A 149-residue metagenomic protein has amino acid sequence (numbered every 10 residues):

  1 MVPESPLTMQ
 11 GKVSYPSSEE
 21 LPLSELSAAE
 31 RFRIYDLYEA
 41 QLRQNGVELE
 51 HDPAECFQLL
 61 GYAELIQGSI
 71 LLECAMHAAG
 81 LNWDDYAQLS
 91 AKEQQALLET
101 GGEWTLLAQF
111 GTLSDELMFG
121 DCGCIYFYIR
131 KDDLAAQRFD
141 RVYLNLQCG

Functional and structural regions predicted by a protein language model:
M1-G149: Preference for intrinsically disordered or flexible, low-complexity segments and adjacent hinge/connector residues
